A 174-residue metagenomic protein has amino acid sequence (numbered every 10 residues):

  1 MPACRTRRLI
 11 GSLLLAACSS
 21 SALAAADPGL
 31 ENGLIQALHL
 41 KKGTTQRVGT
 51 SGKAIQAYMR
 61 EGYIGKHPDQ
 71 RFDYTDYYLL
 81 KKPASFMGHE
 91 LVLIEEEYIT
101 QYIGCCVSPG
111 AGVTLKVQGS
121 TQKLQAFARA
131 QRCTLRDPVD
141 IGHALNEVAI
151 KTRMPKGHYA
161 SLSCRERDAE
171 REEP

Functional and structural regions predicted by a protein language model:
M1-T6: N-terminal secretory signal peptides that target proteins for export/translocation
R7, S21, S108-P109, R136 (+1 more regions): General secretory precursor processing signal
G11-S20: Bacterial N-terminal signal peptides
L13, K53, T100-Q101, A128 (+1 more regions): Disulfide-bonded cysteine motifs in exported proteins
A25-L79: N-terminal export/targeting and maturation segments
D27-G43, L115-K116, S161-P174: Short, extreme N-terminal segment that most often corresponds to the first beta-strand
D76-I141: Long, charged/polar, surface-exposed segments that mediate recognition or autoinhibition
T121-P174: Non-cytosolic coordination micro-motifs
